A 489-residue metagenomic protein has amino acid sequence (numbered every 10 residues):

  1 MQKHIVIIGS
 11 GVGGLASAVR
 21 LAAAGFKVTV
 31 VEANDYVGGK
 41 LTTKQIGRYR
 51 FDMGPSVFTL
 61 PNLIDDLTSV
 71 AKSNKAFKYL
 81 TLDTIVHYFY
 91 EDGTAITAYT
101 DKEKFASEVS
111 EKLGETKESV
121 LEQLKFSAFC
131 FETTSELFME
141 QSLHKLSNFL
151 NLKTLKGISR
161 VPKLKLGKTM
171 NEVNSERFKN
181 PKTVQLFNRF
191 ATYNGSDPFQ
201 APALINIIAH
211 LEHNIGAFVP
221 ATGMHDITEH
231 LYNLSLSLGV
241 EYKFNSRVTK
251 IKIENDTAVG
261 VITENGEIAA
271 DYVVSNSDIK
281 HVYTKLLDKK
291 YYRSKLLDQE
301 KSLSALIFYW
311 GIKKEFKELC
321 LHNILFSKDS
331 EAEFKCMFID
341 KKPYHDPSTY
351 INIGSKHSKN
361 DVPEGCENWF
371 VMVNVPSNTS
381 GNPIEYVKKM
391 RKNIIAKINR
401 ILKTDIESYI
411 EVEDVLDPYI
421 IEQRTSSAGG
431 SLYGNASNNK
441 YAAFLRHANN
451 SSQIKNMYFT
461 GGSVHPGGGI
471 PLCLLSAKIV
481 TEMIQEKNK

Functional and structural regions predicted by a protein language model:
Q2-T133: N-terminal glycine-rich phosphate/pyrophosphate-binding loop and immediately adjacent elements
P55, G462-I484: A conserved FAD-binding loop/helix module that cradles the flavin
E91-A201: Rossmann-like flavin
V161-M170, E212-N233, N382-M390: Short beta-strand to alpha-helix junction loop
N180-N194, D346-N352, T404-P466: A glycine-rich dinucleotide-binding beta-alpha-beta segment and adjacent secondary-structure elements that constitute
I207-A258: Helical element adjacent to the flavin cofactor pocket in flavoenzyme catalytic cores
T249-P363: Mid-domain catalytic core of redox enzymes that form a hydrophobic substrate pocket/lid adjacent to a catalytic redox
K313-E422: C-terminal segments that line or cap access tunnels to active or ligand-binding sites in enzymes and enzyme-associated
